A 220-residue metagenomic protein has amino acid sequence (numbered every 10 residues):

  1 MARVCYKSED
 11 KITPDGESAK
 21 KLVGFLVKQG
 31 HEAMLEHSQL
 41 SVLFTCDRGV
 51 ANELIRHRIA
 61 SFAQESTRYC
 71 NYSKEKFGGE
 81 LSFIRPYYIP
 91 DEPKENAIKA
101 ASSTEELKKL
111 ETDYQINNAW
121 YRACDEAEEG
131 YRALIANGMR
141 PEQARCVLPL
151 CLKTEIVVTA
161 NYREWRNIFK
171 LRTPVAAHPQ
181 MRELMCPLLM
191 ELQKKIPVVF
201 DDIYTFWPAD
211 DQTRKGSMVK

Functional and structural regions predicted by a protein language model:
M1-K220: Family-specific signature for flavin-dependent thymidylate synthase
